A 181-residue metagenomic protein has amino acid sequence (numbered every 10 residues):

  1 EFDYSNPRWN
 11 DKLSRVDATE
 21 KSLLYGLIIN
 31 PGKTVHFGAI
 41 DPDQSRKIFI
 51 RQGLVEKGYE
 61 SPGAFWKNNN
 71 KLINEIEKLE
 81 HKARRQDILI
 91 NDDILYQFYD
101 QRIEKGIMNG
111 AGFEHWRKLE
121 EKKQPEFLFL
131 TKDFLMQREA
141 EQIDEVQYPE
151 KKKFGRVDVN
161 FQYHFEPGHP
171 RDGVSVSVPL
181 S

Functional and structural regions predicted by a protein language model:
D3-S181: A positional "C-terminalness" feature that preferentially activates on distal terminal regions of long, nucleic
